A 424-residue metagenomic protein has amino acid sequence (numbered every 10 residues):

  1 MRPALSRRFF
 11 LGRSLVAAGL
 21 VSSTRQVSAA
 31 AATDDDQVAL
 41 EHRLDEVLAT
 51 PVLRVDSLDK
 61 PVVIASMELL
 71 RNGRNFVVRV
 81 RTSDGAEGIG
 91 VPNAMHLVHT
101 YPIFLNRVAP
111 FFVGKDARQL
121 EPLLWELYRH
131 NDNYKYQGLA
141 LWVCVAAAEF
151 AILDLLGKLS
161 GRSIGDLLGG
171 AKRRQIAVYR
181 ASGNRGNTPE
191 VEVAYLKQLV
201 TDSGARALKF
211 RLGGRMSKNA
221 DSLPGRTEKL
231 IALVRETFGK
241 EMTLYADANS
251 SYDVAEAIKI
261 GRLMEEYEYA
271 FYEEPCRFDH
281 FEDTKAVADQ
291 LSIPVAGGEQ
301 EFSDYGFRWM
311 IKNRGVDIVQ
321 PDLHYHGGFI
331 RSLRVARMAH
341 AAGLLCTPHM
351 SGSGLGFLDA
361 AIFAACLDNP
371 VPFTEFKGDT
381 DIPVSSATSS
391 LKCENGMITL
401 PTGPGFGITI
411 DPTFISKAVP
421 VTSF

Functional and structural regions predicted by a protein language model:
M1-A18: N-terminal secretory signal peptides and thylakoid transit peptides that target proteins across membranes
S14-A17, V384-F424: C-terminal extensions of enzymes
T24-R71, E87: C-terminal segment of N-terminal export signals and the immediately downstream linker at the start of the mature
H42, E87-L159: Metal- or metallocofactor-binding catalytic centers and their adjacent structured scaffolds across diverse enzyme
G85, A148, G161, L208 (+6 more regions): Conserved, mostly hydrophobic/aromatic
K115, P122, Y136, R262 (+3 more regions): Shared catalytic-loop signature of beta/alpha-barrel
E149-R185: Glycine-rich, aromatic-flanked loop segments that form ligand/cofactor-binding clefts across common enzyme folds
R174-Q290: Metal-dependent enolase-superfamily TIM-barrel catalytic cores that perform enediolate-based chemistry
